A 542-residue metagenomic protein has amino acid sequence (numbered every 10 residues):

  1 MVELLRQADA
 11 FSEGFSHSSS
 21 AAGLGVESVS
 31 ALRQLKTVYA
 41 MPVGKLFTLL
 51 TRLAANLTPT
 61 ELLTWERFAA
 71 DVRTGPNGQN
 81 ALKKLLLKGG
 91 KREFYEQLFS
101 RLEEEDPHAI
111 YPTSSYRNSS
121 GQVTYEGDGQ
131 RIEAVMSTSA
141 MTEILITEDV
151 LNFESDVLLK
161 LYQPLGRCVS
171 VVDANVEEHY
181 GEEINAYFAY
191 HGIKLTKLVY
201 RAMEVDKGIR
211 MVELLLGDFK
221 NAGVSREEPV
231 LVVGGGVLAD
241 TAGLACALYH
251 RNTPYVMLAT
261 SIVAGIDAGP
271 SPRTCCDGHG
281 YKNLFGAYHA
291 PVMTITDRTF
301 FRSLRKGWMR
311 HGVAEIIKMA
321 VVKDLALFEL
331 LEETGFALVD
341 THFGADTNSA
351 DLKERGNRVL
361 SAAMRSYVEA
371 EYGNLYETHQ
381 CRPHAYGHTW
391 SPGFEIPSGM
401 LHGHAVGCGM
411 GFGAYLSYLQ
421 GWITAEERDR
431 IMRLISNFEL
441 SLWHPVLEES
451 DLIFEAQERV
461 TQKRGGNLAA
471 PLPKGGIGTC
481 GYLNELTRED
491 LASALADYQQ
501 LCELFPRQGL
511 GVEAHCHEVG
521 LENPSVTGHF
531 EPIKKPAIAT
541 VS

Functional and structural regions predicted by a protein language model:
L4-P229, V541-S542: ATP/NTP phosphate-donor binding region
G23, R33-G121, D128-E133, A314-I317 (+1 more regions): C-terminal charged capping/lid subdomain of soluble metabolic enzymes
M136, Q163, A222-S225, L248-H250 (+6 more regions): Solvent-exposed alpha-helices and their adjacent loops that cap or buttress functional pockets in soluble metabolic
R201-M203, V233-G235, Y386-G387: Glycine-rich beta-strand-to-loop/alpha-helix junction loops that act as flexible
A222-T260: A short, small-residue-rich loop immediately preceding and capping a beta-strand
L244-D340: A glycine/threonine-rich phosphate-anchoring loop and its flanking beta-alpha core in nucleotide/phosphate-binding
T334-S450: Active-site segments that bind and position negatively charged phosphate/pyrophosphate groups
